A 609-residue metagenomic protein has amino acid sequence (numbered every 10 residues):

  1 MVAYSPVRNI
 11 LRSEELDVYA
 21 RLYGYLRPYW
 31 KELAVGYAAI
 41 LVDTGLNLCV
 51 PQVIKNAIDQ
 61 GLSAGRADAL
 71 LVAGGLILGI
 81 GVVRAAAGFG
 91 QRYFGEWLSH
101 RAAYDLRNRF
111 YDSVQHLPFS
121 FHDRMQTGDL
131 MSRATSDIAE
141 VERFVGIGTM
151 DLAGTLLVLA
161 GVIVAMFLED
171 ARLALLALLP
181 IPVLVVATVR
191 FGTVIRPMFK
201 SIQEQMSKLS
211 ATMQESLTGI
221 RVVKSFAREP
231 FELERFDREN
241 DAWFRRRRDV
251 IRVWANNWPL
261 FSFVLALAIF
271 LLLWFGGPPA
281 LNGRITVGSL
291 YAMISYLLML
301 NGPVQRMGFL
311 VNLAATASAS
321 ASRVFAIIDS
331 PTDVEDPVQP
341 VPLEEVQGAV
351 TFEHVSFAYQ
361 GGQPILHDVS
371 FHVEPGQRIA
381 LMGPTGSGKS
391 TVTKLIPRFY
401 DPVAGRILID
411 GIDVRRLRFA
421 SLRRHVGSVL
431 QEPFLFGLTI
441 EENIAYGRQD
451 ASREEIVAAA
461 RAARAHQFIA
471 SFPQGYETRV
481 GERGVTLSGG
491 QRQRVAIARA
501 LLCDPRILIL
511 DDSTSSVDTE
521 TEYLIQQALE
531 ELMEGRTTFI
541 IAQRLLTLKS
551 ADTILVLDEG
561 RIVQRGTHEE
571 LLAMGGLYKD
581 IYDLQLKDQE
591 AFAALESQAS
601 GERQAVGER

Functional and structural regions predicted by a protein language model:
Y4-E15, A38-V42, L46-K55, D59 (+16 more regions): Juxtamembrane helix-loop junctions of ABC transporter transmembrane domains
E15-W30, L130: A short amphipathic helical element positioned immediately N-terminal to and/or at the very start of a transmembrane
P28, E32-G45, M150-I202, L272-I285: Transmembrane helices of ABC transporter permease
P28-K31, F119-S120, S136-V145, T149 (+7 more regions): An intracellular "coupling" helix at the cytosolic face of ABC transporter transmembrane type-1 domains
W30-A87, F167-R172, F270, L281-V287: Transmembrane helix-loop-helix hairpins at lipid-water interfaces of multipass membrane proteins, especially the type-1
L62-D68, V72, A165-P182, T188 (+2 more regions): Helix-loop-helix
D336-P337, L343-R609: ABC-type nucleotide-binding domain
